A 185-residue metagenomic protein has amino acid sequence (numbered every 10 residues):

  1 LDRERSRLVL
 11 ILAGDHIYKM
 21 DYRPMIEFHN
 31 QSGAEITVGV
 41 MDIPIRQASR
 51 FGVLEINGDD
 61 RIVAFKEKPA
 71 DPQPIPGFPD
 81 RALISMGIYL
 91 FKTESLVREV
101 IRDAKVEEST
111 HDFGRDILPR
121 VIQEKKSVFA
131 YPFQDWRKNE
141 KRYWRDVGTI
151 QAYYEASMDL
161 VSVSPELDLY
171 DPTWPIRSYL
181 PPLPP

Functional and structural regions predicted by a protein language model:
L1-S6: Glycine-rich phosphate-binding loop signature in dinucleotide/nucleotide-binding domains
V9: Short aromatic/hydrophobic "clamp" motif used to bind/position activated sugar donors
L12-A13: Active-site acidic Asp-centered loop
K19-E94, R98: Conserved core of the sugar-phosphate nucleotidyltransferase
E94, R98, R102-P185: Left-handed beta-helix
